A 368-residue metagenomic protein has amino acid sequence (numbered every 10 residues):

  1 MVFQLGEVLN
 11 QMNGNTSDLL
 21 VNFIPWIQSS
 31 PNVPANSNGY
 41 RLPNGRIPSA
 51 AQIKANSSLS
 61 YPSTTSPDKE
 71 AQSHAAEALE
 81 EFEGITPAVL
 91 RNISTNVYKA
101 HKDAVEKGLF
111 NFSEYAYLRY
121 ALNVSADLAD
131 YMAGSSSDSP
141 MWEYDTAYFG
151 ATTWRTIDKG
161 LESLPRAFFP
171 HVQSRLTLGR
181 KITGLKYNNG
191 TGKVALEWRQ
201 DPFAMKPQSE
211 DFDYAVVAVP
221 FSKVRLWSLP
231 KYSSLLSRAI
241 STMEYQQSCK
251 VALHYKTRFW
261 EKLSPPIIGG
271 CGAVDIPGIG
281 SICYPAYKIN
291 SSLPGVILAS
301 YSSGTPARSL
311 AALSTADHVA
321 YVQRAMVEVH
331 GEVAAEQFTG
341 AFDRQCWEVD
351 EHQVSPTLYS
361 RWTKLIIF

Functional and structural regions predicted by a protein language model:
M1, V97-G108, G150-D158, L236-E244 (+3 more regions): Active-site rim elements
F3-G134: Mobile amphipathic helical/loop "lid" adjacent to a hydrophobic cofactor/ligand pocket
V33-S37, A50, D127, L164-P165 (+6 more regions): Short catalytic/ligand-binding loop motif for oxyanion handling, primarily in non-cytosolic enzymes, centered on
N36-R46, T183, N188-M205, W347-I367: Charged, often glycine-rich, active-site loop that binds/positions anionic groups
H74-G184, G190-A195, Q200-F203, D211 (+2 more regions): Active-site/ligand-binding neighborhood in enzyme catalytic cores
L178-S302: Mid-domain catalytic core of redox enzymes that form a hydrophobic substrate pocket/lid adjacent to a catalytic redox
P202, Q246-Q247, L263-F368: Conserved flavin/dinucleotide-binding core of flavoenzymes
